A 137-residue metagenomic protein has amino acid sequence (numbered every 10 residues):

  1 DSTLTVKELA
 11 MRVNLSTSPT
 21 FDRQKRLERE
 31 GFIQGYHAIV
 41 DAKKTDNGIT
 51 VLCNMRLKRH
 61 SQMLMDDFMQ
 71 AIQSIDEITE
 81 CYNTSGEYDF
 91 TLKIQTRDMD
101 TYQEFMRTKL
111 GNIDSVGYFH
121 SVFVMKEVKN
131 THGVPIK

Functional and structural regions predicted by a protein language model:
D1-K137: A compositional/biophysical signature of low hydrophobicity enriched in polar/charged and small residues
